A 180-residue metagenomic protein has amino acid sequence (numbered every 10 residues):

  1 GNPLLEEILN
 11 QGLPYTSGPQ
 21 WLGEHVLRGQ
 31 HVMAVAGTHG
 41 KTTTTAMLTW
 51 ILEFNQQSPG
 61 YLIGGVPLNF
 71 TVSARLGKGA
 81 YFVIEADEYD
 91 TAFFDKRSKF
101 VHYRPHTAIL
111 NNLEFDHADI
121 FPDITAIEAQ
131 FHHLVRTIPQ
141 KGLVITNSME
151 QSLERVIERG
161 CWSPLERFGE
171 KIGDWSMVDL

Functional and structural regions predicted by a protein language model:
G1-S148, S152-S163: Phosphate-binding loop of NTP-binding sites
W21-H25, E170-S176: A short acidic, often aromatic-flanked loop/helix-cap motif at beta-alpha or helix-coil junctions that lines enzyme
N55, W175-L180: Short, intrinsically disordered, charge-balanced linker/junction segments flanking boundaries in proteins
V66, E166-G173: Short Pro/Gly-enriched beta-strand edge/turn motifs at strand-loop
T71-S73, D174-M177: Short, acidic/polar N-cap/turn motifs at the starts of alpha helices
D87, N112-L113, F168-K171, L180: Generic beta-structure capping elements
